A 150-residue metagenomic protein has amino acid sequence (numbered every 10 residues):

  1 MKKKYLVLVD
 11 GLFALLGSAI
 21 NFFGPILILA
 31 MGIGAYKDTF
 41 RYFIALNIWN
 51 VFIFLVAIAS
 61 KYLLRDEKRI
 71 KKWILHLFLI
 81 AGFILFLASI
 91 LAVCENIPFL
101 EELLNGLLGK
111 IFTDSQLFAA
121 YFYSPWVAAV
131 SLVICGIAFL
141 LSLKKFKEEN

Functional and structural regions predicted by a protein language model:
K2-F52: N-terminal signal-anchor transmembrane alpha-helix
K4-A14, F99-F146: Alpha-helical membrane-associated segments of multi-pass integral membrane proteins
L6-F13, A45-W49, W73-L87, A120-V130: Alpha-helical transmembrane segments
A14-I28, N50-A57, G82-A92, S131-S142: Helical transmembrane-bundle signal
L27-A45, A88-V127: Interfacial non-cytosolic loop connecting adjacent transmembrane helices
Y42-A45, L55, Y62-D66, A119: Intrinsically disordered, low-complexity regions enriched in Ser/Pro/Gly/Gln/His and often acidic
A57-A92, N96: Loop-to-transmembrane helix junctions at the membrane interface
E149-N150: Short, highly charged, low-complexity non-transmembrane loops/tails of multi-pass membrane proteins
